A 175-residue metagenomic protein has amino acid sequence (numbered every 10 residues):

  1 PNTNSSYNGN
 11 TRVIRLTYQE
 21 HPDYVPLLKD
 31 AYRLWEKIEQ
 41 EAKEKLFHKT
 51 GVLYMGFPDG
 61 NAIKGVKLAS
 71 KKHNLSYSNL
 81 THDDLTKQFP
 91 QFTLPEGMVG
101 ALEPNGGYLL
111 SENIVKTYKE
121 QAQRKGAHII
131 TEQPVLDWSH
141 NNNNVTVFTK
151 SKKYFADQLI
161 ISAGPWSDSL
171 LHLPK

Functional and structural regions predicted by a protein language model:
P1-Y7: Glycine-rich FAD pyrophosphate-binding loop
N2, L80-P95, D137: Mobile beta-alpha loop/short-helix "lid" or hinge segments that flank ligand
G9, G65-L68, N113, N142: Generic recognition of short, well-ordered alpha-helical segments
T11-Q88: Dinucleotide-binding Rossmann-like beta1-alpha1 core, especially the glycine-rich loop that anchors the ADP
I14, L53, G100-A101, V147: Well-ordered beta-strand positions enriched in small/hydrophobic/aromatic, beta-favoring residues
M55-F57, S162, L173: Short beta-strand-to-turn element immediately C-terminal to the catalytic PLP-Schiff-base lysine in fold type I
A101-Q158, S162-S169: Helical element adjacent to the flavin cofactor pocket in flavoenzyme catalytic cores
S169-K175: Glycine-rich beta-alpha-beta "Rossmann" dinucleotide-binding loop(s) and their flanking helix/strand
